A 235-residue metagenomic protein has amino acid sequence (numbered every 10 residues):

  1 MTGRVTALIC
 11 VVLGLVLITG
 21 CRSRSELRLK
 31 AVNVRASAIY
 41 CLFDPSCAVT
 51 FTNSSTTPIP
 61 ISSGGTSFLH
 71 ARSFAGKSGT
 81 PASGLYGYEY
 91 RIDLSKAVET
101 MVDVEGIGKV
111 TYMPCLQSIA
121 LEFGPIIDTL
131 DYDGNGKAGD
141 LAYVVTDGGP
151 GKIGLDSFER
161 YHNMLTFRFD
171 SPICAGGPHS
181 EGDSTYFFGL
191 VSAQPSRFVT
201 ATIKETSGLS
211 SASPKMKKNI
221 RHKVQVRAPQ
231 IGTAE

Functional and structural regions predicted by a protein language model:
M1-I9: Bacterial N-terminal signal peptides that target proteins for export
I9-V16: Bacterial N-terminal signal peptides
I18-G20: C-terminal motif of bacterial Sec signal peptides marking the signal peptidase cleavage site
R24-E235: Extracellular or exported targeting regions of proteins
